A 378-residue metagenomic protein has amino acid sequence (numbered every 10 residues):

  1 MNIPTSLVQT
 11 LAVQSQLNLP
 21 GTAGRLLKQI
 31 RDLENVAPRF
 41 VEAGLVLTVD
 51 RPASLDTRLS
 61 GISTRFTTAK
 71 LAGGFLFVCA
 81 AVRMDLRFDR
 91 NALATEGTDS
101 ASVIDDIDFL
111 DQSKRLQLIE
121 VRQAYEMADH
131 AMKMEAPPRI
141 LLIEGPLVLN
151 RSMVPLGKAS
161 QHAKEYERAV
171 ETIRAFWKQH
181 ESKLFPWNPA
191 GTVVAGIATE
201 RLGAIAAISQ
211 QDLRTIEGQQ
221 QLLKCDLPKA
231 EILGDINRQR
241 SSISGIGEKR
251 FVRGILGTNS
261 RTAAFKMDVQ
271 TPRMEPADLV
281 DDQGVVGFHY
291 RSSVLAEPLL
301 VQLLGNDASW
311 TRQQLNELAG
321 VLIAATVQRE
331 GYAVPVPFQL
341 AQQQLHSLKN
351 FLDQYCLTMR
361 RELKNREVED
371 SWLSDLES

Functional and structural regions predicted by a protein language model:
M1-P52, T57, V121-S378: Long, contiguous domain-sized segments
I30-N35, D108-R115: Short, basic, glycine/proline-bearing loop/turn elements
T57-T67: Two-metal-ion RNase H-like nuclease active-site motif
F66-I107: Acidic, metal-ligating active-site segments
L118: Metallocofactor- and cofactor-centric catalytic cores in central/energy metabolism, strongly enriched
